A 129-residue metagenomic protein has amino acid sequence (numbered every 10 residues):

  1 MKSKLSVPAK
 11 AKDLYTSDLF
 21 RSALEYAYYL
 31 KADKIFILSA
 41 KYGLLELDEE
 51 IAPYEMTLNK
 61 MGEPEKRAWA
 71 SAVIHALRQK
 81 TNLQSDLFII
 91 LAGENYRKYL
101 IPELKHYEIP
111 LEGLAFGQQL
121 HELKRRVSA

Functional and structural regions predicted by a protein language model:
M1-A129: Peripheral peptide segments
